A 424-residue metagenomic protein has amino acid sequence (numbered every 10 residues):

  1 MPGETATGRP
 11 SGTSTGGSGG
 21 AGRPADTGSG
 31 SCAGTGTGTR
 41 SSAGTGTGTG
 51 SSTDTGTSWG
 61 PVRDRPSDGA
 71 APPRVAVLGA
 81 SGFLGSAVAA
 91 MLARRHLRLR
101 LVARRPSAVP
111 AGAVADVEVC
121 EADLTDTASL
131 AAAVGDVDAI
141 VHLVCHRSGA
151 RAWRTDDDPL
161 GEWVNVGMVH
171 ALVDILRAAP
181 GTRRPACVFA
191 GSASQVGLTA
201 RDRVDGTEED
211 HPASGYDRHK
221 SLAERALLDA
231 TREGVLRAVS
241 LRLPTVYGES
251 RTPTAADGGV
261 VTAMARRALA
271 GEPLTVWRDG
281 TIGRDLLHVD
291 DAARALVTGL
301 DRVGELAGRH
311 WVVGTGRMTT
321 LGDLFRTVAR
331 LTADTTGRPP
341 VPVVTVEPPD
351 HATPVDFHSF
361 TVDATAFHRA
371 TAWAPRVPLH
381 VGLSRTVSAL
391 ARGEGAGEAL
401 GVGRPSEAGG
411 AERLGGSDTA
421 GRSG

Functional and structural regions predicted by a protein language model:
P2-G3, G56-R65, R74, L379-G424: Amphipathic terminal alpha-helices
V75-R95: N-terminal Rossmann NAD(P)H-binding glycine-rich loop of SDR-like oxidoreductase domains
E121-V164: NAD(P)H-binding glycine-rich loop region in Rossmannoid oxidoreductase-like domains and their noncatalytic homologs
H142, H170-G215: Conserved Rossmann-fold NAD(P)-dependent oxidoreductase catalytic core, especially the SDR/UDP-sugar
L198, A213-V239, L269: Active-site Tyr-X1-5-Lys
S221, V246-T262, E272, W277 (+3 more regions): Glycine/proline-rich active-site loop of Rossmann-fold NAD(P)-dependent oxidoreductases
V289, G322, E347-A374, V381: Conserved C-terminal active-site "lid" loop/helix of NAD(P)H-dependent oxidoreductases that clamps the redox cofactor
R302-A352, E412: Mid/C-terminal beta-alpha module of Rossmann-like enzyme folds, strongest in SDR-family dehydrogenases/epimerases
